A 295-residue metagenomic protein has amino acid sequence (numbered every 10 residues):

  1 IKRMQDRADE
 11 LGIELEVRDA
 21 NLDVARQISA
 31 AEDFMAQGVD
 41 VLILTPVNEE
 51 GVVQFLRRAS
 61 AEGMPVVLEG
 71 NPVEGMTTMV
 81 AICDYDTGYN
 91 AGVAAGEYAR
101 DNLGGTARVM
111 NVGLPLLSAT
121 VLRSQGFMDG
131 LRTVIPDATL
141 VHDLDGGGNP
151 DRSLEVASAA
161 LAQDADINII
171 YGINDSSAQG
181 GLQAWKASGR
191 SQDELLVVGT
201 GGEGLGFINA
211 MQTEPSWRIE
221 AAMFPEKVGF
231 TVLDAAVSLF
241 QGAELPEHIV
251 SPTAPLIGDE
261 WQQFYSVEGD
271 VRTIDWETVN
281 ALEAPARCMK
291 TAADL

Functional and structural regions predicted by a protein language model:
I1-L295: A residue-level marker of the well-folded mature domains of exported/periplasmic proteins
